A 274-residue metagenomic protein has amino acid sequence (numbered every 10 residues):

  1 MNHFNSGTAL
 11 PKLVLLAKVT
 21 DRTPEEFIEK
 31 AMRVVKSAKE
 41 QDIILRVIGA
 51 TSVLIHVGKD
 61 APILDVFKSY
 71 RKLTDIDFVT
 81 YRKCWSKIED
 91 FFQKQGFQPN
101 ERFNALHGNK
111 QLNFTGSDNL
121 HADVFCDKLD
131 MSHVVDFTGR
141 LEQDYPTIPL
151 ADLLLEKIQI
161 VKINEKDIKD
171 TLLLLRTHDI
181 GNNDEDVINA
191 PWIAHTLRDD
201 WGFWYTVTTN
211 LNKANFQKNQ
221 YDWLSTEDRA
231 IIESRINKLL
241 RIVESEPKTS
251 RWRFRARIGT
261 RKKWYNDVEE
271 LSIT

Functional and structural regions predicted by a protein language model:
M1-S37: N-terminal regions immediately upstream of nucleotidyltransferase
N2-V14, F125-T274: Catalytic cores of NTP-dependent nucleotidyl/adenyl transfer enzymes across multiple folds
R22-I44, A151-V161: Generic detector of contiguous secondary-structure segments
M32-I76, T80-E89, I148-P149, D267-T274: Active-site nucleotide-donor binding segment shared across nucleotidyl transfer reactions
D75-D77, D123, D167: Acidic active-site catalytic centers that drive phospho-/nucleotidyl reactions and related ester hydrolyses
E89-H133: Conserved catalytic core of two-metal-ion nucleotidyltransferases
